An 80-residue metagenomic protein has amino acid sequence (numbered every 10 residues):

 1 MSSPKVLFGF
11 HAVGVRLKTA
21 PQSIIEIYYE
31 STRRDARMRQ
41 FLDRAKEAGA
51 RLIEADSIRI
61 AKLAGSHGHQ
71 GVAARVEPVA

Functional and structural regions predicted by a protein language model:
M1-A80: N-terminal positively charged helical leader segments and presequences
